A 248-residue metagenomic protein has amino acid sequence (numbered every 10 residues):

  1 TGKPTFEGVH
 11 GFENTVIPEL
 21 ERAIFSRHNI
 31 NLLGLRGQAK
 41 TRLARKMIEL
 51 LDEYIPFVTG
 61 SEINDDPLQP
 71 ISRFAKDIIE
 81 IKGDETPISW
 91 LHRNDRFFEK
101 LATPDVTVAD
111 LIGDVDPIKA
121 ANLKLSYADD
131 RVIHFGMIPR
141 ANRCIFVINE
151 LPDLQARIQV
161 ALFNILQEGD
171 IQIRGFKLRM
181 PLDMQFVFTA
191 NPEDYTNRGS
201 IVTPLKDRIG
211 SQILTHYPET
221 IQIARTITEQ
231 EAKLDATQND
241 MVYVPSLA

Functional and structural regions predicted by a protein language model:
T1-T220: Conserved ASCE/P-loop NTPase catalytic core
D114-I118, A224-N239, A248: Conserved AAA+ ATPase "sensor/coupling" helix adjacent to the nucleotide-binding pocket
V202, E219-I221, D240-A248: A glycine-rich, aromatic-flanked flexible loop/lid motif
